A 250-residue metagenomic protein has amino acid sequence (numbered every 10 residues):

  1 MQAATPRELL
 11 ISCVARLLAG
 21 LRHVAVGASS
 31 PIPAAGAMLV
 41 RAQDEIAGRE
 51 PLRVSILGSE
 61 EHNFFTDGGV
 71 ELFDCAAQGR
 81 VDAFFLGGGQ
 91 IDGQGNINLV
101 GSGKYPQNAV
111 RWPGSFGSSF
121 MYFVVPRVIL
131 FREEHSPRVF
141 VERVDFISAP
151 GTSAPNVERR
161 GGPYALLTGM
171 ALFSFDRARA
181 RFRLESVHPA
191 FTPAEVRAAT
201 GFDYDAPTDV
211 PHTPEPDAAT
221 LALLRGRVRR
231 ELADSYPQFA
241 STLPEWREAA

Functional and structural regions predicted by a protein language model:
M1-A25, G162-F182, D203-A250: Intrinsically disordered, low-complexity segments enriched in small residues
M1-G69, R80: N-terminal active-site beta-alpha-beta segment that forms phosphate/nucleotide-binding and substrate-recognition loops
A37-R41, E60, L99-V100, A219-L224 (+1 more regions): Short amphipathic alpha-helical patches
E45-S55, C75, A109-G114, V187 (+1 more regions): Short, Lys/Arg-enriched charge-dense amphipathic segments
E61-D217: Conserved phosphate- and dinucleotide-binding cores of soluble alpha/beta proteins, encompassing both enzyme active
